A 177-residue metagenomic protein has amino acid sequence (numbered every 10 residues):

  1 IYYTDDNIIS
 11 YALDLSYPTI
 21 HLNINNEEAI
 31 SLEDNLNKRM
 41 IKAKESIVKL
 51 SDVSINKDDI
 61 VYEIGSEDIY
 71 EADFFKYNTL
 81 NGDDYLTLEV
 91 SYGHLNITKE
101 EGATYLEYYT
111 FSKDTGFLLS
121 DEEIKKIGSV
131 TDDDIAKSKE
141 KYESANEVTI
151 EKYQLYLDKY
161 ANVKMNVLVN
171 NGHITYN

Functional and structural regions predicted by a protein language model:
I1-N177: Compositionally biased intrinsically disordered regions enriched in Thr/Gly
